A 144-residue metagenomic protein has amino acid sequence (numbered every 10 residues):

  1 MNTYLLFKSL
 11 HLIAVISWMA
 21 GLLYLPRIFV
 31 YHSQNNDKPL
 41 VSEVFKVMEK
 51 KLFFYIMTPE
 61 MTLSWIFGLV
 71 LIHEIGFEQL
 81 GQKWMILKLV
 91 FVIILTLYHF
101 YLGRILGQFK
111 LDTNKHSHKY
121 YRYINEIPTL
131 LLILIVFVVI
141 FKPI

Functional and structural regions predicted by a protein language model:
M1-I144: Polytopic transmembrane helical bundles with strong interfacial aromatic enrichment
